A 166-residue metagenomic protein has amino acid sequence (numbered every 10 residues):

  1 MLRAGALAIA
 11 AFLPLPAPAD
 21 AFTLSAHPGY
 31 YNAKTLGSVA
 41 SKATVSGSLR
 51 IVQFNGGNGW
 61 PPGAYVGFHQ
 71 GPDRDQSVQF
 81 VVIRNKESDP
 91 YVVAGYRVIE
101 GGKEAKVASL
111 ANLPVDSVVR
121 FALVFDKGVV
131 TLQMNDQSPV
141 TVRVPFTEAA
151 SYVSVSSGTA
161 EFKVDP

Functional and structural regions predicted by a protein language model:
G5-P14: Bacterial N-terminal signal peptides
D20-V93: Secretory/extracellular carbohydrate-interaction modules and structurally similar beta-sandwich "look-alikes"
S38-A40, P114-D116, F125: Surface-exposed coil/turn segments at beta-strand junctions on protein surfaces, enriched
R97-R120: Short, aromatic/His-centered strand-loop micro-motif at the edge of beta-sheets
S117-F125, V130-L132: Short tryptophan-centered beta-strand motifs in secreted/extracellular beta-sheet-rich domains of glycan-recognition
Q133-P139: Short strand-turn-strand beta-turns centered on an Asx-Gly dipeptide
R143-P166: Flexible glycan-contacting loops in extracellular carbohydrate-active proteins
